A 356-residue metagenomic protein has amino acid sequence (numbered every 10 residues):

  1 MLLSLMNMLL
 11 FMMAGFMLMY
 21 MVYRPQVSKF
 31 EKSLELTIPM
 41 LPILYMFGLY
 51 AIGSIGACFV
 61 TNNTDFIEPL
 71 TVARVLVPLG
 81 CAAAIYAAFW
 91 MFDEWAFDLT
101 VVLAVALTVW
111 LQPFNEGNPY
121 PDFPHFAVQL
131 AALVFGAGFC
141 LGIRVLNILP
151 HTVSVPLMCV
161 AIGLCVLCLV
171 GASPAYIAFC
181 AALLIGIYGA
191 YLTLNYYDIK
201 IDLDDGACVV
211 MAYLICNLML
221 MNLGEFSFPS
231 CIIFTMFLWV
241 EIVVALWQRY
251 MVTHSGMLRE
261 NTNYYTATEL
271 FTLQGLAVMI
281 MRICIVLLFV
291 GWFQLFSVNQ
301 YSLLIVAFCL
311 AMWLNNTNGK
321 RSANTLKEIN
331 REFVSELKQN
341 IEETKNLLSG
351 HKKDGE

Functional and structural regions predicted by a protein language model:
L2-K29, M46-C58, R74-V75, A82 (+2 more regions): Alpha-helical transmembrane segments
K29-P42, F66-P69: Alpha-helical transmembrane segments and immediately membrane-proximal extracytoplasmic
T37, E68, P119-V128, A267: Short aromatic-rich membrane-water interface segments that cap or initiate transmembrane helices in multi-pass membrane
I55-P69, Y86-T100, W110-F123: Transmembrane alpha-helix boundary signature
A57-T61, G136-R144: Active-site alpha-helical segments that house and flank conserved acidic catalytic motifs for diphosphate chemistry
V77-A87, L103-N115, A131-L141, L157-G163 (+1 more regions): Membrane-embedded alpha-helical core segments of multi-pass
A88-L99, I143-T152, N195-D204: Membrane-helix interface "capping/anchor" motifs
H351-E356: Short, charged juxtamembrane terminal tails flanking transmembrane helices
